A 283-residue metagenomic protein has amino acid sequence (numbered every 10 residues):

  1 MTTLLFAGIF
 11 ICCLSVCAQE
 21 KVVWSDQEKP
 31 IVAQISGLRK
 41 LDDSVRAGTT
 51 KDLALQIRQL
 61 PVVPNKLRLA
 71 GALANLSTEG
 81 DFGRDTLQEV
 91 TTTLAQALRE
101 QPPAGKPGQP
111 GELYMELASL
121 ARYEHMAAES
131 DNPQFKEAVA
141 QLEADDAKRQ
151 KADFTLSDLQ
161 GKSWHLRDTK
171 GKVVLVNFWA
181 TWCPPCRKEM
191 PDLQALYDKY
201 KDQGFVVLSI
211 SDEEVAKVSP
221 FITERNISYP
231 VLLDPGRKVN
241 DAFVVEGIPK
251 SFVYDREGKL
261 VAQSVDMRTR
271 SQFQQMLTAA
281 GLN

Functional and structural regions predicted by a protein language model:
T3-C13: Bacterial N-terminal signal peptides
Q19-D52, Q59: Immediate post-signal-peptide N-terminus of mature secreted/exported proteins
L55-Q96: Mid-chain, structured segments of secreted extracytoplasmic proteins
P107-D153, T169: N-proximal helix/coil linker or "cap" segments that precede and/or mark the start of modular domains
W164-R187, L193: Short active-site neighborhood of thiol/selenol oxidoreductases, capturing the structured segment around
V173-V174, F205, P249: Alpha/beta-hydrolase fold active-site loops
R187-R225, P235-A242: Structural microenvironment flanking redox-active thiols in thiol-disulfide oxidoreductases
P220-S228, L233-A280: Thiol/disulfide oxidoreductase modules built on the thioredoxin-like
